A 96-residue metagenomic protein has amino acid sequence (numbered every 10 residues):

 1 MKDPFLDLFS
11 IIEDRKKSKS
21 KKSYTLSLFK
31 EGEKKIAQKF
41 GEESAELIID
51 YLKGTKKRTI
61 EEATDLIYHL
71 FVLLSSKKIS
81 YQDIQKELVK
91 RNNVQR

Functional and structural regions predicted by a protein language model:
M1-A63, I67-R96: Flexible "arm" and connector segments at domain edges
